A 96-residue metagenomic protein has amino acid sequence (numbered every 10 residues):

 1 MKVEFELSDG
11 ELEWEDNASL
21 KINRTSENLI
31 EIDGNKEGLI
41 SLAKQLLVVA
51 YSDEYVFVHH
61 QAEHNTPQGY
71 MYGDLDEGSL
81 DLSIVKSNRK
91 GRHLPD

Functional and structural regions predicted by a protein language model:
M1-D96: Positively charged, low-complexity terminal tracts and the immediately adjacent first secondary-structure elements
